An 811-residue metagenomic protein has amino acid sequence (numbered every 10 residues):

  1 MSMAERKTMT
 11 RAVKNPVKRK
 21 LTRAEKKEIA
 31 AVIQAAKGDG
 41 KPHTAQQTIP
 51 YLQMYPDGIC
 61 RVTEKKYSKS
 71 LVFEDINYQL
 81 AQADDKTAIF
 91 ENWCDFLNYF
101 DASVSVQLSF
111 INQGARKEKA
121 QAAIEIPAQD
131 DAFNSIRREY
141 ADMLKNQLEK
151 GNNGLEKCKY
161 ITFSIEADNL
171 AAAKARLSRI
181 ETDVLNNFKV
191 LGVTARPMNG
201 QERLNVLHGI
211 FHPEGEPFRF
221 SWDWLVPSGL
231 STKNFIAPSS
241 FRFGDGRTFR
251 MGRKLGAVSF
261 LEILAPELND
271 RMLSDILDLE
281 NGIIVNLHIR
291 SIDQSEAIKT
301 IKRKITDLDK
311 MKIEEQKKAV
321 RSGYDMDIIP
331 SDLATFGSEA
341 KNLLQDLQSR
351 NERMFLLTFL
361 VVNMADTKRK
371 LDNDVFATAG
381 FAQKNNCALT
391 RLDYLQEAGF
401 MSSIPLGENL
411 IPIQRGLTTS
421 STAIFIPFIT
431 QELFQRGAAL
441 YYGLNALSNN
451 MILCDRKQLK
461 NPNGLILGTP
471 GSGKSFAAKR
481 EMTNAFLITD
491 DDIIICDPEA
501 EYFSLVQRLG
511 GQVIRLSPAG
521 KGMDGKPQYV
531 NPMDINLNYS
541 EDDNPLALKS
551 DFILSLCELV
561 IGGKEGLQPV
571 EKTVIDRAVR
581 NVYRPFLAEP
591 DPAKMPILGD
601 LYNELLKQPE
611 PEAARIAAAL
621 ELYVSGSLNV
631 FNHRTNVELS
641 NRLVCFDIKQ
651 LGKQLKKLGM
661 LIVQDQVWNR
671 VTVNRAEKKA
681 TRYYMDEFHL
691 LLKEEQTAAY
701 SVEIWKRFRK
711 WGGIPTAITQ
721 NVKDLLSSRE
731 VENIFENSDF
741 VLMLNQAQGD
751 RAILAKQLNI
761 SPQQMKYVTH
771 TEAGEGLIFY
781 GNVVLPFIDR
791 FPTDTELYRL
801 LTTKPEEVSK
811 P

Functional and structural regions predicted by a protein language model:
S2-F428: Extended, folded cores of ATP/NTP-driven motor/assembly subunits in large transport and secretion machines
I76, A83-A102, Q113, D275-L277 (+10 more regions): P-loop NTPase motor domains
I466: Hydrophobic anchor at the beta1->P-loop junction of P-loop NTPases
K474: Conserved lysine of the Walker
A477: Hydrophobic positions on the alpha1 helix immediately C-terminal to the Walker A/P-loop
D490-F503, S517-P518: Short beta-strand-centered segment that lines the nucleotide-binding/catalytic pocket of NTP-utilizing
R515-G520, F740-G749: Conserved AAA+ ATPase "SRH/arginine-finger" region at the nucleotide-binding site
L758-P811: Conserved P-loop NTPase
